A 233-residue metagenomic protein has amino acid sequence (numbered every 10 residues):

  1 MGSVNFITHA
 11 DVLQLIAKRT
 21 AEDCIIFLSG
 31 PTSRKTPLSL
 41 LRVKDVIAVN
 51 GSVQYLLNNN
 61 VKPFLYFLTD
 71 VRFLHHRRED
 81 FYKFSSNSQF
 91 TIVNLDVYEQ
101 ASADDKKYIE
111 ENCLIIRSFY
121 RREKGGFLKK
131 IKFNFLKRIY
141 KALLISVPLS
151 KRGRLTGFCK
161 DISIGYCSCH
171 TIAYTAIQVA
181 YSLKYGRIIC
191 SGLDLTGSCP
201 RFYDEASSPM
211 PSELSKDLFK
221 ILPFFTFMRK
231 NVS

Functional and structural regions predicted by a protein language model:
M1-S233: Metal-ion/cofactor- or nucleotide/acyl-coenzyme-handling active-site neighborhoods
